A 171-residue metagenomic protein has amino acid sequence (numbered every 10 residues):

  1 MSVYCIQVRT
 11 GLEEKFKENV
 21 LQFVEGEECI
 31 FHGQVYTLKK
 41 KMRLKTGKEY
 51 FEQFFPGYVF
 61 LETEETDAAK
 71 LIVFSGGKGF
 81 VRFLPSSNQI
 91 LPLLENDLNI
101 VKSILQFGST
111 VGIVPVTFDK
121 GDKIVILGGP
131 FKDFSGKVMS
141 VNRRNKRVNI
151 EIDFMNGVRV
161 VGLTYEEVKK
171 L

Functional and structural regions predicted by a protein language model:
M1-K123, S140-R143, N149-L171: Acidic-enriched and Gly/Ser
G129-K132: Short, charged beta-turn/beta-strand-edge "cap" motif at the junction between a beta-strand and an adjacent loop
F134-S140: Short beta-strand-centered aromatic/proline hotspots
